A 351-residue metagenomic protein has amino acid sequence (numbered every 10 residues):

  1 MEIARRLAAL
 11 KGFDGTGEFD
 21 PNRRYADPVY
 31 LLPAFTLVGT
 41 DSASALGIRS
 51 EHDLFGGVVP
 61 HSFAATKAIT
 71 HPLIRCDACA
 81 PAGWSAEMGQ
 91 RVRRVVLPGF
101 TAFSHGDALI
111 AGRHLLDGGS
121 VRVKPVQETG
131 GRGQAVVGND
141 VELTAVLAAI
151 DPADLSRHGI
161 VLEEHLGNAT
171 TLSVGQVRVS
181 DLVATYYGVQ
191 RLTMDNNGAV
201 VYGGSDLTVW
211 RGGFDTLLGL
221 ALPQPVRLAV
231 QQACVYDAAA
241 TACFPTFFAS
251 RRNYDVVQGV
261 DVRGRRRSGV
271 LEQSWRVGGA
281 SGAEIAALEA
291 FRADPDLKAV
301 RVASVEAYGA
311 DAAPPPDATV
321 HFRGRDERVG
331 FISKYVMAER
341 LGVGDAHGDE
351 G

Functional and structural regions predicted by a protein language model:
M1-L10: Short catalytic helix/loop segments, enriched in acidic residues and glycine and frequently bearing histidine
L10-G118: Conserved N-proximal alpha/beta basic substrate-recognition cap immediately N-terminal to, or forming the N-lobe
T70-I160, G167, R178-L182, T193-M194 (+1 more regions): Active-site nucleotide/adenylate-binding loops and adjacent lid/helix of ATP-dependent enzymes
Q127-E128, H165-A169, T246-R251: A short catalytic or substrate-binding loop motif that flags glycine-/basic-rich loops and adjacent residues that bind
G138, A145-S205, N253-V270, S274-G278: Phosphate-binding site of ATP-dependent enzymes
A199-R266, A293, R301-S333: A long amphipathic alpha-helix within ATP-dependent nucleotide-binding catalytic cores
S281-D294: A short alpha/beta connector and helix-capping loop motif
R323-G351: Long, Lys/Arg- and hydrophobic-enriched amphipathic alpha-helices
